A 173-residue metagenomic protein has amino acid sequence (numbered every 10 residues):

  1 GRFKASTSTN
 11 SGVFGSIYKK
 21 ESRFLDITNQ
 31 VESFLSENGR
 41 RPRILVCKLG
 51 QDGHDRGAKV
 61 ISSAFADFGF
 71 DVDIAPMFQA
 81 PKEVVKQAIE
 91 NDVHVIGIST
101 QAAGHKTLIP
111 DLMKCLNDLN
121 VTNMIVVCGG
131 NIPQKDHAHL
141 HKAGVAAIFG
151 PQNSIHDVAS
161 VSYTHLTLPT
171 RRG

Functional and structural regions predicted by a protein language model:
G1-A5, N117, Y163: Non-catalytic alpha-helical coupling and interface elements of nucleotide-dependent molecular machines and regulators
G1-E83: Non-catalytic terminal/interface segments that mediate subunit docking, oligomerization, and allosteric communication
S8-S11, A146, P169: Compositionally biased, low-complexity repeat tracts
H54, H105, H165: Histidine-centered active-site/metal-ligand motif
A58-S160: Cofactor-cradling patches in redox/metallo enzymes
T164-T170: Conserved small/polar residues in nucleotide/adenosyl-binding loops
